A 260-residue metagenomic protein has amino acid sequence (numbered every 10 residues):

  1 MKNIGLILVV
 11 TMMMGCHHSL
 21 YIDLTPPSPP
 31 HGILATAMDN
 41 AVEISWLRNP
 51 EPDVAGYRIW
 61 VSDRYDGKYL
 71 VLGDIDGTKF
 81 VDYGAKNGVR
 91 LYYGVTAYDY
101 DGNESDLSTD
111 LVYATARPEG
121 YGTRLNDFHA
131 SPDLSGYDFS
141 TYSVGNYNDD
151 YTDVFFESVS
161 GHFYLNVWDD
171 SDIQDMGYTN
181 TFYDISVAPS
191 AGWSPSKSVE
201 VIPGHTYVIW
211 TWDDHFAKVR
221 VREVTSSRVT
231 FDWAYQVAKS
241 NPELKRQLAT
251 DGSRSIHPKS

Functional and structural regions predicted by a protein language model:
M1-I4: Positively charged n-region of N-terminal signal peptides that target proteins for export
M12-G15: C-terminal motif of bacterial Sec signal peptides marking the signal peptidase cleavage site
H17-A55, N87, D99-F128: Pro/Thr/Ser/Gly-rich low-complexity, intrinsically disordered linker/stalk tracts
T36-E43, D74-K79, T225-S227: Ser/Thr- and Asn-enriched, surface-exposed coil loops between beta-strands
A37, I75, K86-G88, I202 (+1 more regions): Surface-exposed coil/turn segments at beta-strand junctions on protein surfaces, enriched
G56-G88, Y100-S108: Recognizes extended acidic, P/S/T-rich segments that occur within or adjacent to Ig-like beta-sandwich modules
L91-V95: Hydrophobic/tyrosine-rich beta-strand signature of extracellular beta-sandwich/beta-rich modules, prominently
T109-S260: Surface-exposed, beta-sheet-biased, low-hydrophobicity segments with strongly acidic/polar composition
